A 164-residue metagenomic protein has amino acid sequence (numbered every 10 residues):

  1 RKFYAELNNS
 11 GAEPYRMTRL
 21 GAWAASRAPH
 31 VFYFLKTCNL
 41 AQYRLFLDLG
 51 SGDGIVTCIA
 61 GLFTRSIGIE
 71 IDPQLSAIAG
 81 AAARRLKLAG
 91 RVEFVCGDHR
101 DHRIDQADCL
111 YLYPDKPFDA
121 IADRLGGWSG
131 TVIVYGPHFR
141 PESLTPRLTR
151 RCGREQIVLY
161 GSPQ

Functional and structural regions predicted by a protein language model:
R1-A41: S-adenosyl-L-methionine
Y43-G50: Conserved class I S-adenosyl-L-methionine
I55-F63: Conserved SAM-binding loop of SAM-dependent methyltransferases across substrates and taxa, primarily the Class I
R65-E70: Conserved SAM-binding motif I beta-strand of class I
A79-G80: Conserved SAM-binding loop
L88-G97: Conserved SAM-binding strand-loop segment of SAM-dependent methyltransferases
D98-S129: Active-site segment flanking the S-adenosylmethionine/decSAM binding pocket in AdoMet-dependent transferases
F118-P163: C-terminal substrate-binding/active-site "lid" region of AdoMet-derived donor-dependent transferases
